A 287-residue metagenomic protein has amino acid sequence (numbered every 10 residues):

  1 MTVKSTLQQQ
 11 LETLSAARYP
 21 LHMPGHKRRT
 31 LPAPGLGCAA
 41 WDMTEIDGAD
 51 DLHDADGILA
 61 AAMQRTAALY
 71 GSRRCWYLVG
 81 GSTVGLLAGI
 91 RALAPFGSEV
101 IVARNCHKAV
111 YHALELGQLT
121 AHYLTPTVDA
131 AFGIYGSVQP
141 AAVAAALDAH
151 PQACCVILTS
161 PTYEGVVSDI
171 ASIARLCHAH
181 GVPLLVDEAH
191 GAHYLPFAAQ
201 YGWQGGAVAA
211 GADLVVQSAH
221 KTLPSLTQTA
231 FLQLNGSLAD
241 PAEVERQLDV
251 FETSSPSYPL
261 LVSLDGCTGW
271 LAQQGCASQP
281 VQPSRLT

Functional and structural regions predicted by a protein language model:
M1-G57: N-terminal "arm"/small-domain region of PLP-dependent enzymes with the aminotransferase-like
K4-T13, P32-A33, S82-T287: Conserved PLP-enzyme active-site core in the AAT-like
Y19, R73-R74, C154: A generic secondary-structure signal marking the coil-to-beta-strand transition
H26-P32, R73-Y77, V138, A142: Short acidic/polar alpha-helix capping motifs at helix-coil junctions
A39-S82, N105: Conserved N-terminal alpha-helix of the aminotransferase class I/II PLP-enzyme fold
